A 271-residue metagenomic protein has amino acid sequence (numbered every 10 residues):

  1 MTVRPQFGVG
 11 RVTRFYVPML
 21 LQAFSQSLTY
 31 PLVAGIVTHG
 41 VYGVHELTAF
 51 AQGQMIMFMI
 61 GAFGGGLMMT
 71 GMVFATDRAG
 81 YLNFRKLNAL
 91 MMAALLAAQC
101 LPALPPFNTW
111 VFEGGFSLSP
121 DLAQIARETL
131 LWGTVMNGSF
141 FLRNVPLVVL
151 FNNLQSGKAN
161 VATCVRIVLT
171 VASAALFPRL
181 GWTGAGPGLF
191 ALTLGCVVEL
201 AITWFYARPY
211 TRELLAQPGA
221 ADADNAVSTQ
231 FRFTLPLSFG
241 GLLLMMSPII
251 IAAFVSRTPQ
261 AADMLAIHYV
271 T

Functional and structural regions predicted by a protein language model:
M1-L20, M72-M136, L176-L235: Short alpha-helical transmembrane segments in multi-pass integral membrane proteins
Y16, L20-L32, I56-T70, N137-V145 (+5 more regions): Hydrophobic alpha-helical transmembrane bundles that constitute the permease/transmembrane domains of multi-pass
L21, V33, V37, F50 (+12 more regions): Hydrophobic/aromatic residues within transmembrane alpha-helices of membrane transport systems, especially the TMDs
S27-T48, E113-S117, L180-G181, S238 (+1 more regions): Helix-terminus/linker motif at the lipid-water interface of multi-pass membrane proteins
T38-V44, F74-L82, N152-Q155, G184-A185 (+1 more regions): A short glycine-centered flexible hinge/capping loop motif at secondary-structure junctions
E46-A49, E128, G157-K158, P187 (+1 more regions): Residue-level recognition of membrane-helix boundary sites in multi-pass small-molecule transporters
L47-C100, R143-N152, Y269-T271: Small-residue-rich hydrophobic transmembrane alpha-helices
L82-R85, V149-L176, G186-L189: Alpha-helical transmembrane segments of multi-pass membrane transporters/permeases
